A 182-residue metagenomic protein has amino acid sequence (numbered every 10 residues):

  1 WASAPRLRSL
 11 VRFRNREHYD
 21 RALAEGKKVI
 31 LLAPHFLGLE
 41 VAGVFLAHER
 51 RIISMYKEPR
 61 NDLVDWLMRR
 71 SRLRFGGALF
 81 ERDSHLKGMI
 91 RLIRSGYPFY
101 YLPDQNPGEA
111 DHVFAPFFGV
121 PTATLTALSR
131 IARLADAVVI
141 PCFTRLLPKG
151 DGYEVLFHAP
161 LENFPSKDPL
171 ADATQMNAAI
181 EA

Functional and structural regions predicted by a protein language model:
W1-A2, L67: Short, basic/glycine-rich phosphate-binding loops at helix/coil junctions that contact nucleotide phosphates
A2-V29, L37: A short, well-structured juxtamembrane/interface segment
S3, S9, F13-N15, V41-G43 (+3 more regions): Generic structural "secondary-structure junction" signal
P5-R8, A33-P34, R50-S54, L92-S95: Short acidic/polar alpha-helix capping motifs at helix-coil junctions
D20-A24, H48-E49, D83-A182: Non-catalytic C-terminal accessory region of glycerolipid acyltransferases and related lyso-lipid remodeling enzymes
E25-S84, N106-P116, T122, L146 (+1 more regions): Catalytic core of membrane glycerolipid acyltransferases/transacylases, capturing the structured, soluble-facing
